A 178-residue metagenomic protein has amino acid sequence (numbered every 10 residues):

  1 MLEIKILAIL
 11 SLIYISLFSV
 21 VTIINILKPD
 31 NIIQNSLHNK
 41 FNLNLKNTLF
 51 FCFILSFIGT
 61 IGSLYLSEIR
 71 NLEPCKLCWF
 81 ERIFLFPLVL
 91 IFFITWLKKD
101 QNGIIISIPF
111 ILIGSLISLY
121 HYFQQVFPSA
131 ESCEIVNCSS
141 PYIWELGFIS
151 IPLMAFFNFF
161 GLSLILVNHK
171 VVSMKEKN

Functional and structural regions predicted by a protein language model:
M1-L77, F84-F92, W96-N178: Secretory/periplasmic and organellar redox-cofactor proteins
